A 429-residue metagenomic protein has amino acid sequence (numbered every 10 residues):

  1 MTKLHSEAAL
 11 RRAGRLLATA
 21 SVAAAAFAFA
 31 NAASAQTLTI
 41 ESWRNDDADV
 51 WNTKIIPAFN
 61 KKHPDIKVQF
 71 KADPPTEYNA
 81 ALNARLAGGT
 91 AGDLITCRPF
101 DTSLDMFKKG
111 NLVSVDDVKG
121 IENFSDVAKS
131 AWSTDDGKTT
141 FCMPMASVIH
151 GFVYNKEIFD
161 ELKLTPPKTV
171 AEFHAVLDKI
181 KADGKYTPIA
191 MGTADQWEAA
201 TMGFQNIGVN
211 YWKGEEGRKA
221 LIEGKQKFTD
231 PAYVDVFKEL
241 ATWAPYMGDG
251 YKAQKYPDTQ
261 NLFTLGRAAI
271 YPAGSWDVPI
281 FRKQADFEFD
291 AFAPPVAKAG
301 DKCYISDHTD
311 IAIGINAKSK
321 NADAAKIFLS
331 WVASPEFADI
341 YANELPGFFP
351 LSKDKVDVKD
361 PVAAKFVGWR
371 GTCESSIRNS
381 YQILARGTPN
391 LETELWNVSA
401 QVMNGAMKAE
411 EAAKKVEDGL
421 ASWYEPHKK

Functional and structural regions predicted by a protein language model:
Q36-D46, I66-K71, D93-L94, F141 (+1 more regions): Short, well-ordered beta-strand elements
L38, P57-V127, E157-K168, L262 (+7 more regions): Extracytoplasmic "Venus flytrap"/periplasmic binding protein-like
G92-D93, D116, E122-I158, T187-M191 (+2 more regions): A structural signal for short loop-to-beta-strand junctions that line the ligand-binding cleft of periplasmic/secreted
R98-H150, H174, T201-F204, D290-F292 (+1 more regions): Hinge/lid segment of periplasmic solute-binding proteins
F100, L104-D105, K109, G274-E288 (+2 more regions): C-terminal lobe and pocket-closing loops of periplasmic/extracytoplasmic Venus-flytrap solute-binding proteins
V113-S130, V209-D235, K283-Q284, V296-I305 (+3 more regions): Short, solvent-exposed loop/beta-turn-alpha elements that line the ligand-binding surface or hinge of extracytoplasmic
G137-M145, H150, H174-K225, A268: Extracytoplasmic/periplasmic solute-binding protein
L177-D178, D183, I222-K252: Glycine-centered hinge/linker elements that transmit conformational signals in sensory and ligand-binding systems
